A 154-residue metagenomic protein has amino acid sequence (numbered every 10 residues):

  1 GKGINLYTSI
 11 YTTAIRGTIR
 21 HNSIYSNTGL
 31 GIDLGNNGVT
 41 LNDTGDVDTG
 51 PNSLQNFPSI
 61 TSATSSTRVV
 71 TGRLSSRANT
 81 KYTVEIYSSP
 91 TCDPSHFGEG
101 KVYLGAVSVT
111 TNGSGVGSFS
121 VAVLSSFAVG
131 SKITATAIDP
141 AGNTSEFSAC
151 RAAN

Functional and structural regions predicted by a protein language model:
K2-T13, L30-N37: Glycine-rich beta-solenoid repeat tracts in large extracellular/virion proteins
D33, T83-Y87, T134-T136: Beta-strand signatures of extracellular beta-sandwich domains
N42-R77: Surface beta-strand/loop "capping" patches
T71-R73, S114-S126: Exposed aromatic-hydrophobic patches
N79-K81, A128-K132: Extracellular Ig-like/FN3 beta-sandwich strand-entry sites
E99-S114: Solvent-exposed serine/threonine-rich low-complexity stretches and specific carbohydrate-binding patches
A141-N154: Edge beta-strands of extracellular beta-sandwich domains
